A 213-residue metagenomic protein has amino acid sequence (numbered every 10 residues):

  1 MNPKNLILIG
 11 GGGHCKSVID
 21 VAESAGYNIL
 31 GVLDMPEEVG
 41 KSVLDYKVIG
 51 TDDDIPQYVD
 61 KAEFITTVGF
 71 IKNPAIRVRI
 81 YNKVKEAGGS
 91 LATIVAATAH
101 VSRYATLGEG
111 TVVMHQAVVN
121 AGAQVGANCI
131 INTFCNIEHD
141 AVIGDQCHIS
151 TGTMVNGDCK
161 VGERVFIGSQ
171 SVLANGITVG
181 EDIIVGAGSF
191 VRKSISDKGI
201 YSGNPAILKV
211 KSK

Functional and structural regions predicted by a protein language model:
M1-V43, I49-D52, P56-Q57: Hydrophobic, well-ordered beta-alpha structural blocks that scaffold small-molecule cofactor pockets
G11, D34-M35, G69, A96 (+1 more regions): Cofactor-binding loop segments of dinucleotide-utilizing enzymes, especially the Rossmann-like FAD- and NAD(P)+-binding
G13-H14, K72-A75, T106, F190: Short alpha-helical
I19-V21, R77-I80, V125, S196-D197 (+1 more regions): Short amphipathic alpha-helical segments
G26, K85-G89, K193: Short helix-capping segments at alpha-helix termini
G40-A96, H100: Phosphate-bearing ligand-interacting subdomains that bind or position ATP/ADP/UDP/GDP/NAD(P) or nucleotide-linked
T93-K209: Structural signal for interior beta-strand "rungs" in well-ordered beta-sheet cores of soluble enzyme domains
